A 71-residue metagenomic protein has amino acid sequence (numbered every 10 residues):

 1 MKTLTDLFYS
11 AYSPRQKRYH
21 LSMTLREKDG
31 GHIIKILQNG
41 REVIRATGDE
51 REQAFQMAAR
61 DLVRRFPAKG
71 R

Functional and structural regions predicted by a protein language model:
M1, F66-R71: Short intrinsically disordered terminal tails
M1-Q38: N-terminal segment of the canonical double-stranded RNA-binding domain
L7, R65-F66: Short, aromatic- and cysteine-enriched interfacial helices/patches that mediate contacts at lipid membranes
A11, I34, T47-D49, M57: Residue-level detection of beta-strand scaffold positions
N39-E52: A short, exposed loop/beta-hairpin motif centered on an aromatic-Gly-Thr core
I44-A46, Q56, G70: Short acidic, gly/pro-rich beta-turn/loop elements at beta-sheet edges and active-site/ligand-binding grooves
A54-A58, L62: Stable alpha-helical structural segments in soluble proteins, enriched in small hydrophobic residues
